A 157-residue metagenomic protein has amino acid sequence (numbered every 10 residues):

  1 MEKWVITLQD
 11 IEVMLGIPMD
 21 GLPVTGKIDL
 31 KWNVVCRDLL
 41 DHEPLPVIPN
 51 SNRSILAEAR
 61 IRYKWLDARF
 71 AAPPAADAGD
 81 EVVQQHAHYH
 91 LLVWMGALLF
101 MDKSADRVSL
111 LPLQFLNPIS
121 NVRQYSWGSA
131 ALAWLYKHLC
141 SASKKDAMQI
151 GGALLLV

Functional and structural regions predicted by a protein language model:
M1-D146, I150: Long acidic/polar interaction regions in large eukaryotic complex-forming proteins
G151-V157: Amphipathic alpha-helical protein-interaction segments enriched in hydrophobic
